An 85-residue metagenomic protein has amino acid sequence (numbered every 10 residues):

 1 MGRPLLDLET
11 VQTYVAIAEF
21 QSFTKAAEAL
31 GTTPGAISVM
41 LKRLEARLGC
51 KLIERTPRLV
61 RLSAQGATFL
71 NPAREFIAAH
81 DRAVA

Functional and structural regions predicted by a protein language model:
D7-T10, P34, G66, A73: The N-cap/first-turn positions of alpha helices within or immediately adjacent to helix-turn-helix DNA-binding domains
T10-I17, F69: Short alpha-helical "packing" element that flanks the helix-turn-helix/winged-helix DNA-binding module
A16-G31: Short helix-boundary/capping micro-motifs
S22-F23, L41, R55: Helix-turn-helix DNA-binding elements, focusing on the entry/boundary residues of the two helices that contact DNA
E28, A46, A67: Alpha-helical residues within the helix-turn-helix
T33-R43: Residues within the DNA-recognition helix of helix-turn-helix
E45-L62: A short LG(V/I)-centered, amphipathic sequence patch enriched for acidic residue(s) preceding the LG motif
R47-L48, F69-A85: Alpha-helical linker/hinge and terminal dimerization helices associated with HTH transcriptional regulators
